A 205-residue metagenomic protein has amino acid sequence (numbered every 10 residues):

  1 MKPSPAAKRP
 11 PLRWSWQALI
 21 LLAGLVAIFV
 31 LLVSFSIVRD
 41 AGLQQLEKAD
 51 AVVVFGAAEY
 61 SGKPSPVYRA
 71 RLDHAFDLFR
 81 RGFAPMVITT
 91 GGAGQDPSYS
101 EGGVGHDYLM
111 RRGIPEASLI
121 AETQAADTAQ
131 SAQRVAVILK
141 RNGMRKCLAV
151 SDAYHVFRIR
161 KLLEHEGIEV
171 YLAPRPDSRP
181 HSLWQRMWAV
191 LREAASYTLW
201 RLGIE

Functional and structural regions predicted by a protein language model:
S4-Q44: N-terminal type II signal-anchor transmembrane helix that functions as the membrane-insertion/stop-transfer segment
S34-L191: A structural signal for short, hydrophobic/glycine-enriched beta-strand patches
L183-E205: A transmembrane-helix-recognition feature enriched in membrane-embedded lipid enzymes and envelope glyco-/phospholipid
